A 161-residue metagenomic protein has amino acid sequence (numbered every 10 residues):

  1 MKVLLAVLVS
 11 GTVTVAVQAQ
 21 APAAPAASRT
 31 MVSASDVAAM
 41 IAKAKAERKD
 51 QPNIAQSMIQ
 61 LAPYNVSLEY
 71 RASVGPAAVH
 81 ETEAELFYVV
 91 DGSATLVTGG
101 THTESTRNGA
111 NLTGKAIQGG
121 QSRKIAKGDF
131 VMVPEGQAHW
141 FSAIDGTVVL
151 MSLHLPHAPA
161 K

Functional and structural regions predicted by a protein language model:
K2-Q18: Bacterial N-terminal signal peptides
V17-V79, K161: A short, N-terminal "cap"/entry segment at the start of jelly-roll beta-barrel domains of the cupin/DSBH fold
A78, E85-Y88, S122-R123, V131: His/acidic/aromatic-lined binding-pocket segments of jelly-roll/cupin-type domains and related regulatory beta-sandwich
E81-H102, N108-L112, A116: Short, conserved beta-strand element in jelly-roll/cupin
N111-V131: Acidic, glycine-rich flexible loop segments
K124-I144: Conserved metal-binding segment of the jelly-roll/cupin
G146-K161: A short hydrophobic beta-strand segment most commonly corresponding to one strand of the jelly-roll/cupin
